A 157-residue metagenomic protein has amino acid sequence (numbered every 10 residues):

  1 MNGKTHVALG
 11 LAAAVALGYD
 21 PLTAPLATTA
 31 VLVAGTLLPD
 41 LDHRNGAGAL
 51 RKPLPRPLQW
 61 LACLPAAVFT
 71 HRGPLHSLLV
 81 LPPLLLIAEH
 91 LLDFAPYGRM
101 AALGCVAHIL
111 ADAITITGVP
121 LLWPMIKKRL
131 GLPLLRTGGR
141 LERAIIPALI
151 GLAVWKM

Functional and structural regions predicted by a protein language model:
M1-M157: N-terminal membrane-targeting hydrophobic helices
